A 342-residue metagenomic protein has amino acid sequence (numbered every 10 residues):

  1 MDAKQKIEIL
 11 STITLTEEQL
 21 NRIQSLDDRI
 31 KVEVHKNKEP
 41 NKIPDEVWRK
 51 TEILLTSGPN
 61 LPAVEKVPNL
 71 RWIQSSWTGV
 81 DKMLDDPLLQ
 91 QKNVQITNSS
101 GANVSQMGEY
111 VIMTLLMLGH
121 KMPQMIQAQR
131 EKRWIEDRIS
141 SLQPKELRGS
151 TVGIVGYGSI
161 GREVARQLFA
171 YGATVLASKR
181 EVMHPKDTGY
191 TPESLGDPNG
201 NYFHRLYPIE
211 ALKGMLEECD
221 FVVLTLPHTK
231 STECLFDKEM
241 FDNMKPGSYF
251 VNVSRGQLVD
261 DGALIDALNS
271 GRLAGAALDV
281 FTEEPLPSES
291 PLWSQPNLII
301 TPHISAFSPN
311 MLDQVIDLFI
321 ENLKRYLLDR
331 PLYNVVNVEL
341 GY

Functional and structural regions predicted by a protein language model:
M1-I53, R180-H184, P192-E193, L327: N-terminal glycine-/charge-rich "phosphate-binding" loop or analogous flexible N-terminal tail
D2, Q95-Y110, L118, Q124 (+2 more regions): C-terminal helix-to-coil terminal segments
K4-K6, R148-T151, G247: Phosphate-coordination loops involved in phosphoryl transfer and adenosine-cofactor binding
T12, S57, S76, T225-H228 (+1 more regions): Short, well-ordered coil/turn residues at beta-beta hairpins and beta-strand->alpha-helix junctions within
R49-R130, P144-K145: Phosphate/diphosphate ligand-binding glycine-rich loop within oxidoreductases
Q127-E163, P208: Glycine-rich NAD(P)-binding loop of Rossmann-like domains
L176: Conserved beta-strand positions in the Rossmann-like core of class I SAM-dependent methyltransferases
V182-P291: Rossmann-like adenosine-cofactor binding region
